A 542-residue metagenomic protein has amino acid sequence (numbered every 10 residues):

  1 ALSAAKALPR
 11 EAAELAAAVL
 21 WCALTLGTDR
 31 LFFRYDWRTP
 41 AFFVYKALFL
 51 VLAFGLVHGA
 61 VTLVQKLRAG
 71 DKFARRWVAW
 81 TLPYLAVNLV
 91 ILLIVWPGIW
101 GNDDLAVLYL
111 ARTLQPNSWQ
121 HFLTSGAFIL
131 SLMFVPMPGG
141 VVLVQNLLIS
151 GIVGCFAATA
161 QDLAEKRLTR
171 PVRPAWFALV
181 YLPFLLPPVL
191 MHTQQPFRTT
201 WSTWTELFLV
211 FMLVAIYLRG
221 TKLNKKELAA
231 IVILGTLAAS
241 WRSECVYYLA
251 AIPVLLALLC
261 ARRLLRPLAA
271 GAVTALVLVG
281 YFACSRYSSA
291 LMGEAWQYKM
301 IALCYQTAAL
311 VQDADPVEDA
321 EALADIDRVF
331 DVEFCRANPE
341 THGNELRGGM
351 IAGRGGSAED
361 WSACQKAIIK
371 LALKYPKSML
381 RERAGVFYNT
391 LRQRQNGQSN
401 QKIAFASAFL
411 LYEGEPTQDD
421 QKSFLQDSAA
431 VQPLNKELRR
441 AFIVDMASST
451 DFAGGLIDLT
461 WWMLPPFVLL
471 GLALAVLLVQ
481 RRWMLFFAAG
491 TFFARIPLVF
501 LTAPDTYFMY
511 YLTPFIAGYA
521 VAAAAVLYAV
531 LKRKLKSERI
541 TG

Functional and structural regions predicted by a protein language model:
A41, G139-L143, V386-A489: Membrane-interface anchor segments at the N-terminal boundary of transmembrane helices in multi-pass membrane enzymes
A47, F122-G126, F134-G154, F177-A178: Loop-to-helix entry region of an early transmembrane alpha helix in multi-pass inner-membrane enzymes
V95-V107, Q115-A127, S131, V135-G140 (+1 more regions): Extracytoplasmic catalytic/substrate-binding loops of multi-pass membrane glycan-assembly enzymes
R112, S202-G220, I231, G235 (+2 more regions): Specific aromatic-rich, kink-prone transmembrane helix
L143-L168, F208: Transmembrane-helix motifs of polytopic, lipid-linked glycan transferases
M191-S202, W241: Short acidic/glycine- and proline-prone juxtamembrane loop motifs at membrane-interface regions of multi-pass membrane
E227-R242, P253-V254, T274-G280: Membrane-interface alpha helices of multi-pass inner-membrane proteins
A290-N435: Membrane-proximal stem/loop segments at transmembrane-domain junctions that anchor or position
